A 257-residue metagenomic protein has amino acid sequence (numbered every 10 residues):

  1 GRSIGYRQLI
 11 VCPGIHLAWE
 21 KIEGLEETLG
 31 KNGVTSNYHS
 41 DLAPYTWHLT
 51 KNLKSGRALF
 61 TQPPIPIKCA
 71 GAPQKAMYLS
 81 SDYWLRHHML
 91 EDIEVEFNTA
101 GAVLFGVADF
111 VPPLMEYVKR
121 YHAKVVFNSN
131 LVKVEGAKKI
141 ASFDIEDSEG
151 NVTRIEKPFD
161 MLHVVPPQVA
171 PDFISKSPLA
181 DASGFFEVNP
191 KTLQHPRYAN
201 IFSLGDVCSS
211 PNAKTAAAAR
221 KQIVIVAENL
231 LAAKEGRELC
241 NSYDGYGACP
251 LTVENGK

Functional and structural regions predicted by a protein language model:
G1-H88, E149-V152, H163: FAD-binding core/adjacent interface of flavoenzyme oxidoreductases
G1-I4, L85-S183, E238: A Rossmann-like FAD-binding core segment of flavoenzymes
A18-K21, E26-K54, P158-Q222: FAD-site-proximal beta/loop scaffold in flavoenzymes
R57-L59, E94-E96, F202: A structural signal for isolated positions on well-ordered beta-strands in alpha/beta enzyme cores
P63, A100-A102, D206: Cofactor-binding loop segments of dinucleotide-utilizing enzymes, especially the Rossmann-like FAD- and NAD(P)+-binding
C69-P73, G106-D109, A213-A217: Short, solvent-exposed loop/turn segments at secondary-structure boundaries
K75-L79, A218-I225: Short amphipathic alpha-helical face segments that pack within enzyme cores and frequently flank/anchor catalytic
A227-K257: C-terminal, flexible cofactor-proximal segment of oxidoreductases
